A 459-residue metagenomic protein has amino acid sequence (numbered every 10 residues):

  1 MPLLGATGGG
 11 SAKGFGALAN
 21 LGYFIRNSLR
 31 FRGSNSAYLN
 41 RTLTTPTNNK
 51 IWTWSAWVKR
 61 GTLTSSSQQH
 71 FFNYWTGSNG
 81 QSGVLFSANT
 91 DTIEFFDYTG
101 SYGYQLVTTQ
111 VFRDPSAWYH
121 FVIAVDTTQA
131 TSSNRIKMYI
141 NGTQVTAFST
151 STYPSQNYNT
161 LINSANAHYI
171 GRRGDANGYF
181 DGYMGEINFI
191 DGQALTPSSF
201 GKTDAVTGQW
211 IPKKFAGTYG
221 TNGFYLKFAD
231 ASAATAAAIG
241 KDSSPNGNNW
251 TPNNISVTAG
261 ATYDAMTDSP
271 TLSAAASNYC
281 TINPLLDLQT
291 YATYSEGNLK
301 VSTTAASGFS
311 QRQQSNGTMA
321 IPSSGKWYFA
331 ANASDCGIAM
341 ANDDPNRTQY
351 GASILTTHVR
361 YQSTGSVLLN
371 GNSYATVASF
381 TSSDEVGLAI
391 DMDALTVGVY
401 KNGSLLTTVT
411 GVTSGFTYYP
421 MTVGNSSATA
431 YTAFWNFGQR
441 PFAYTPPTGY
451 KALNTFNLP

Functional and structural regions predicted by a protein language model:
M1-K50, T90-T92, Y98-G103, S164-N166 (+2 more regions): Low-complexity, glycine/proline/serine-rich flexible segments
P2-N27, S34, A130-S132, F148-T152 (+4 more regions): Extended recognition patches within non-cytosolic domains
T7-G33, S55-T64, V84-Q156, N370-T376 (+1 more regions): Extracellular glycan-interaction surfaces
G33-I51, Y104-F112, R173-A176, I211-A216 (+2 more regions): Short surface loop/edge beta-strand patches of beta-sandwich-type extracellular domains that form ligand-contact sites
S34-F96, A130-S132, Q193-S198, M319-S324 (+2 more regions): Extracellular glycan-recognition modules
W54-T62, F121-I123, I170, M184-F189 (+6 more regions): Short hydrophobic/aromatic patches on beta-strands that form ligand-binding or substrate-lining surfaces
N159-M184, Y374, G424-A428: Extracellular glycan-interaction patches encoded by glycine-rich segments
G337-E385: Glycine-aromatic-enriched beta-strand/loop faces of beta-sandwich-type recognition domains, especially lectin-like
